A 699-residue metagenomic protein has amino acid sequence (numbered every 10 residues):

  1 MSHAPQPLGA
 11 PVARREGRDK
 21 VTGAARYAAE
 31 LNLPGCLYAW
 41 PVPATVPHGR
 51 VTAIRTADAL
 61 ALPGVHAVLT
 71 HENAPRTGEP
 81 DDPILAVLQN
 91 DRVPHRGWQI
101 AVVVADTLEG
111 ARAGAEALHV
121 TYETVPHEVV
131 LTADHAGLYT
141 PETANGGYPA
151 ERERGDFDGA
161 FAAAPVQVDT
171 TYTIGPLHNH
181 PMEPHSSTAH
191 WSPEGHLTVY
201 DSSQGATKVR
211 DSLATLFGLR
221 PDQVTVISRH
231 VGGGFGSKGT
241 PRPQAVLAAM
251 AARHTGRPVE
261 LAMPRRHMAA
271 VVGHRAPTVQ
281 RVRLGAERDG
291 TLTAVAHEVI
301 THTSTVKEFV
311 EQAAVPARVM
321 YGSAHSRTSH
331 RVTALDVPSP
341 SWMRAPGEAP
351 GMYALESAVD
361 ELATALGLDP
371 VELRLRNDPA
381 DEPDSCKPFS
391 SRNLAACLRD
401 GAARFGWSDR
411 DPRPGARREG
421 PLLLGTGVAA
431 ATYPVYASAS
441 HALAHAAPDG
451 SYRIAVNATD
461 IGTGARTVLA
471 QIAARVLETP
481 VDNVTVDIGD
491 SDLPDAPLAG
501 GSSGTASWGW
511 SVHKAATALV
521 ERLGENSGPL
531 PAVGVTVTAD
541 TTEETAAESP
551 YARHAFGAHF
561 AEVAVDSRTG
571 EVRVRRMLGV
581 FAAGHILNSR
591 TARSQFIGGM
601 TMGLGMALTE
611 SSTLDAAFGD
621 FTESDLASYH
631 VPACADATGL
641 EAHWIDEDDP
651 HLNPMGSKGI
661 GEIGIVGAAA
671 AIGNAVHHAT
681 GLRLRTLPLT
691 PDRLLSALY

Functional and structural regions predicted by a protein language model:
M1-N145, Q167-T170: Flexible, low-hydrophobicity surface segments
A10, E16-T22, G146-S187, P193 (+2 more regions): Glycine-rich loop/linker segments at domain edges
R15-D19, E116-E123, H127, Q204 (+6 more regions): Extended active-site and interfacial segments that coordinate phosphate-rich ligands in large catalytic machineries
H71-E72, G218-T225, R253-V259, R288 (+5 more regions): C-terminal catalytic domains of large/alpha subunits in multi-subunit enzymes
G78-D82, G114-A117, D201, R210-S212 (+10 more regions): Short acidic, glycine/serine/threonine-rich loops at helix termini
N90, E183-T188, V279, S438-L443 (+2 more regions): Short glycine-rich loop/turn motifs
D106-T107, R257-T301, H513-P529: Phosphate/diphosphate-binding loops
H230, G234-G256, E260-A262, A465-R466 (+1 more regions): Thiamine diphosphate
